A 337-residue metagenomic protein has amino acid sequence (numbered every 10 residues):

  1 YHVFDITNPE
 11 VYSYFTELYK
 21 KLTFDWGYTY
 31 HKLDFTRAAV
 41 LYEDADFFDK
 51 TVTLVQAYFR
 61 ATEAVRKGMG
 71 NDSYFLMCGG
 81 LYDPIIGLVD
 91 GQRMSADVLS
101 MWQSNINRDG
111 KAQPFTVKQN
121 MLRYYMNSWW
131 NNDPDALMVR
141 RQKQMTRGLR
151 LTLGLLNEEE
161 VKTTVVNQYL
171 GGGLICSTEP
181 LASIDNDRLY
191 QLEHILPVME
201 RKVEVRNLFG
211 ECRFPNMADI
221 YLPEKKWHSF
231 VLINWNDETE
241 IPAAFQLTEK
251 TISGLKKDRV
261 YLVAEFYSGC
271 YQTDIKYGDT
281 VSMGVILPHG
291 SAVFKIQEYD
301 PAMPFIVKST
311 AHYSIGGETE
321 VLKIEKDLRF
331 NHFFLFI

Functional and structural regions predicted by a protein language model:
Y1-I6, A39-Q56: Aromatic- and acidic-residue-enriched carbohydrate-binding clefts of CAZyme catalytic domains
Y1-S13, E17, R60-I184, E211: Glycan-recognition surfaces
F15-A45: Active-site groove signature of glycoside hydrolases
F15-T16, V52-A64, F245-T248: Well-ordered, non-membrane alpha-helical segments in soluble/globular domains
T29-H31, D72-L76, L174, W227-F230 (+1 more regions): Beta-sheet entry/capping signal
L33-T36, L76-C78, T178, L232-I233: Generic beta-strand/beta-sheet core signal
K162, V166-L208, L262-C270, G278-E318: Catalytic cores of secreted or luminal carbohydrate-active enzymes
K162-T164, Q168-G171, C176, E211-L255 (+3 more regions): Carbohydrate-binding surface patches
